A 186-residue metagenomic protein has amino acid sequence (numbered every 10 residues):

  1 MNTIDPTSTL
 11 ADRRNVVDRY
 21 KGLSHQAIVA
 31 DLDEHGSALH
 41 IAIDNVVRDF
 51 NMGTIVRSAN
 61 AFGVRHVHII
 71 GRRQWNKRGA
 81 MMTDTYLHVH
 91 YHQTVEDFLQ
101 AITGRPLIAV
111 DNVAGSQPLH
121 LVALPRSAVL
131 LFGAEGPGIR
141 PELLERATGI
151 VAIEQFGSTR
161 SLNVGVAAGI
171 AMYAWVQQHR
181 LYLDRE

Functional and structural regions predicted by a protein language model:
M1-E186: Post-transcriptional modification and biogenesis factors for structured RNAs of the translation apparatus
